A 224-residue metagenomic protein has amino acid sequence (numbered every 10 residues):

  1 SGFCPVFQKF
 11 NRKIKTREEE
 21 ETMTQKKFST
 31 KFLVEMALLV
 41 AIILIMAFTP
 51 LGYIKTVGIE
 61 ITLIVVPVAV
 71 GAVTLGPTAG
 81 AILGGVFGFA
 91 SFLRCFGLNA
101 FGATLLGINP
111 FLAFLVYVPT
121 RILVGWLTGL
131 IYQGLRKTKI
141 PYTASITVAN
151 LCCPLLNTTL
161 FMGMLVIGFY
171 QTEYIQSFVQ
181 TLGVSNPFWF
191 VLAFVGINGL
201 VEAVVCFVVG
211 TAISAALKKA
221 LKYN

Functional and structural regions predicted by a protein language model:
G2-N224: Loop-helix junctions at membrane interfaces
